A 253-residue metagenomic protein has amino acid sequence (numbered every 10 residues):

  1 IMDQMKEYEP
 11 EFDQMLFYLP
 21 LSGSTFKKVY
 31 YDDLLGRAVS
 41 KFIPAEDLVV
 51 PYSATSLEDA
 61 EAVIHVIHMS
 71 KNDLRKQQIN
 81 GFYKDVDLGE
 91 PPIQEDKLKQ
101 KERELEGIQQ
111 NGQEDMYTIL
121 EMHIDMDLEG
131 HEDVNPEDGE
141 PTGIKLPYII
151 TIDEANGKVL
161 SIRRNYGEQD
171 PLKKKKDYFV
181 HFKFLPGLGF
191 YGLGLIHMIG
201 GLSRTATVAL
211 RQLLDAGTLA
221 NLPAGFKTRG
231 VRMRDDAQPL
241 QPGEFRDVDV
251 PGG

Functional and structural regions predicted by a protein language model:
I1-G253: Extended alpha-helical, oligomerization-prone segments that build pores/tubes and scaffolds
